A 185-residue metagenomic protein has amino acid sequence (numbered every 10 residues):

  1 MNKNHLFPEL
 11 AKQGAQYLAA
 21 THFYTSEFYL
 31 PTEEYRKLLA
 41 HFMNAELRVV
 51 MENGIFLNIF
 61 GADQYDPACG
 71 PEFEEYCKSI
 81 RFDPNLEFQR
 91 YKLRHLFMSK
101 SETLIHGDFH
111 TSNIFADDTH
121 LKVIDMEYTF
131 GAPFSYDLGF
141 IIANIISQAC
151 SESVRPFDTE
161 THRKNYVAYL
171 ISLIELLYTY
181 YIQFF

Functional and structural regions predicted by a protein language model:
M1-F7, F23-E27, S147, S151 (+1 more regions): A glycine-centered beta->alpha junction motif in the catalytic cores of kinase/phosphotransferase enzymes
N2-L6, V123-F130, E160-H162: Short helix/strand-bridging catalytic loops that position acidic/His residues to coordinate divalent metals and engage
N2-Q13, Y17, E27-H106: ATP-dependent phospho-/nucleotidyl transfer catalytic cores
G14-H22, I142: Short amphipathic C-terminal alpha-helix that caps PH/PH-like domains
A19-H22, L47, Y178, I182: Structural signal for well-ordered, non-membrane alpha-helices
K37-F42, T111-I114, C150: Flexible loop/turn segments at secondary-structure boundaries
F88-Y136: Active-site acidic catalytic loop and adjacent metal/ATP-binding pocket of ATP-dependent phosphoryl transfer enzymes
S135-F185: Active-site activation/catalytic loop segments of kinase-like enzymes and analogous catalytic loops in related
